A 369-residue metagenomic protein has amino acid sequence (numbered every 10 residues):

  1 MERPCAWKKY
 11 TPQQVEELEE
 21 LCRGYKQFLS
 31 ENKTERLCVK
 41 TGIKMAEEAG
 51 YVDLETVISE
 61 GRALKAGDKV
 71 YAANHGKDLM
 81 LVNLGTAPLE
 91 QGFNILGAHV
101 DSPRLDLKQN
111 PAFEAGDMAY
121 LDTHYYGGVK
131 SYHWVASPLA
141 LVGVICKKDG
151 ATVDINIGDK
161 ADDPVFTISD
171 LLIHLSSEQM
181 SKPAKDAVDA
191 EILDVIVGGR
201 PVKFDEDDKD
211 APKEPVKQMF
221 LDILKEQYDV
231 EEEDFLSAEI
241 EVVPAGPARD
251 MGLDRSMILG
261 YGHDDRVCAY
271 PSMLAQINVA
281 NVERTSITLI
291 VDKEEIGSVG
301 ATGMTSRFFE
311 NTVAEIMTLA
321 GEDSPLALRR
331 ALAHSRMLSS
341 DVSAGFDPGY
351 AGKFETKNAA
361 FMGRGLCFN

Functional and structural regions predicted by a protein language model:
M1-N369: N-terminal hydrophobic/helix-forming segments and targeting peptides
